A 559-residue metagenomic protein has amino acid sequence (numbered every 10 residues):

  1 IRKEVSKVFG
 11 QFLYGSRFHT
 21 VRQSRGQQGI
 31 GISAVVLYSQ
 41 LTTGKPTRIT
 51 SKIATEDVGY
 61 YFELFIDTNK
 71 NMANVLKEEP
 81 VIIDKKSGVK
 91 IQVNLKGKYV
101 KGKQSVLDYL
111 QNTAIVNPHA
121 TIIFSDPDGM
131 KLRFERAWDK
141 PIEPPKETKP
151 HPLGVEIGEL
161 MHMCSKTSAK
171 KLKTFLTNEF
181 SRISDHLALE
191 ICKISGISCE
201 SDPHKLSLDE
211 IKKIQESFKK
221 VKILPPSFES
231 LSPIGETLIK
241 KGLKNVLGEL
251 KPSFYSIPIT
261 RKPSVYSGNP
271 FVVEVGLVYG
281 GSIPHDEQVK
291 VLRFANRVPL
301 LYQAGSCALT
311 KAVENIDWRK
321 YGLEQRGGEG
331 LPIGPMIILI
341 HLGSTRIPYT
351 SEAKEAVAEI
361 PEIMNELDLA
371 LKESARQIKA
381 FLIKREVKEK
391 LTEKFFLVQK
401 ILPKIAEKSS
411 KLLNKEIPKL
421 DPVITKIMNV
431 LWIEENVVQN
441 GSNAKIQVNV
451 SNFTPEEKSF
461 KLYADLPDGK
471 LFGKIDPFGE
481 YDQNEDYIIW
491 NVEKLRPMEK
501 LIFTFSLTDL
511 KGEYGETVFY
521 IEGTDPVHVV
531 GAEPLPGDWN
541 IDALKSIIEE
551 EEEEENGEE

Functional and structural regions predicted by a protein language model:
R2-K7, Q11-V155, S201-I214, P225-P226: GHKL-type ATPase core
N69-V75, G97-H119, I123, G129-H162 (+7 more regions): Charged regulatory segments coupled to nucleotide-binding catalytic modules in large multidomain enzymes
S168, L172-S195: Helix-hairpin-helix
L391, I405-G441, D538-D542: Low-complexity, acidic Ser/Thr/Pro/Gly-rich terminal tails and inter-domain linkers that flank the onset of structured
N440-E456: Short beta-strand elements of extracellular/lumenal beta-sandwich folds
E457-D468: Surface-exposed beta-strand/loop patches in extracellular or lumenal glycoproteins
L466-F478, P526-V530: Short aromatic-acidic-glycine turn motif
N491-H528: Low-complexity, intrinsically disordered segments enriched in Ser/Thr together with acidic residues
